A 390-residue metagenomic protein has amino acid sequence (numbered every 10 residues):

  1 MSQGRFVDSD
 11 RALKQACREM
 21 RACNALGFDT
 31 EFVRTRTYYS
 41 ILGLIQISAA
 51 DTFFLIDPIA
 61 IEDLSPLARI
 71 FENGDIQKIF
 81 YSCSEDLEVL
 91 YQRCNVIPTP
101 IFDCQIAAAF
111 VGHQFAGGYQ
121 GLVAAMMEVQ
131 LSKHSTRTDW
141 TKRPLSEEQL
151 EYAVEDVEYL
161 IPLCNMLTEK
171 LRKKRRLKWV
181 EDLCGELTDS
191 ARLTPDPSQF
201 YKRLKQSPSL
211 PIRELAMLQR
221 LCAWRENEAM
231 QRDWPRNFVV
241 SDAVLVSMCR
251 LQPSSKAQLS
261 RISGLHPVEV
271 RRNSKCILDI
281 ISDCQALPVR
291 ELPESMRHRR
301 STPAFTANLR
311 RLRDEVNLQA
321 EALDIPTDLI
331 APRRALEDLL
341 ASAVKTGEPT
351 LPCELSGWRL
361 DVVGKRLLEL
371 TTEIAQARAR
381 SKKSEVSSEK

Functional and structural regions predicted by a protein language model:
M1-L26, T30: N-terminal accessory regions of nucleic-acid-interacting proteins
V7-R11, P58-I61, V154, V239 (+1 more regions): Conserved phosphate-coordination/catalytic loops
C23-G27, I41-L44, F53: A common structural microfeature
E31-S48: An N-terminal structural lobe/cap that precedes and organizes the functional/catalytic core across diverse proteins
Q46, D51-I161, T168, T188-R192: Active-site-proximal helix-loop-helix substrate-binding element of RNase H-like nuclease domains
E147, L163, L167-E385, K390: Accessory DNA-binding and partner-docking regions appended to nucleic-acid-acting proteins, especially the terminal
